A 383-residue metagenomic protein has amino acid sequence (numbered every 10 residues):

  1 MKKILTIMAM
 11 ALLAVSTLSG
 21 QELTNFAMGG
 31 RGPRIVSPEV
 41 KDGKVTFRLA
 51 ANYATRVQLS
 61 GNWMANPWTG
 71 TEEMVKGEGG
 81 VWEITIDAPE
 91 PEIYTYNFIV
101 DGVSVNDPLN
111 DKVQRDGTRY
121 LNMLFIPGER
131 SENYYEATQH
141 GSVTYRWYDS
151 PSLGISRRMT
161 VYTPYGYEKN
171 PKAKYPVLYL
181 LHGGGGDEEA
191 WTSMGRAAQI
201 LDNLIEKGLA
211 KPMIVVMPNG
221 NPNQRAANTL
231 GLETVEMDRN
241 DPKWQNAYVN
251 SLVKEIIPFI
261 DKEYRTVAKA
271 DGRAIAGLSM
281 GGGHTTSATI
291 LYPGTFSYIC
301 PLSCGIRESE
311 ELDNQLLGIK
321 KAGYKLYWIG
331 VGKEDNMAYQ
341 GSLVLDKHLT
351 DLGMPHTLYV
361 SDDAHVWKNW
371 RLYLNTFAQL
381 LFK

Functional and structural regions predicted by a protein language model:
M1-E22: Bacterial Sec-dependent N-terminal signal peptides
Q21-G29, I35-T69, V75-K383: Non-catalytic cap/lid and distal C-terminal segments of serine-dependent acyl enzymes
